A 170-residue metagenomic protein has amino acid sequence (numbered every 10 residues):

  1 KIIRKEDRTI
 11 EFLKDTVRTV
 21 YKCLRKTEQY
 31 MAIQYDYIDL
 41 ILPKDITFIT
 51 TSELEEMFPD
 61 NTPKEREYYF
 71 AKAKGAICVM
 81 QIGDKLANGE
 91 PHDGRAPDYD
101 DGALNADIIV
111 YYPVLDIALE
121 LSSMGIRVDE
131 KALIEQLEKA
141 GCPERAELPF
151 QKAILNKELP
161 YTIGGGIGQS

Functional and structural regions predicted by a protein language model:
D7-K14, Y161-I167: Short, conserved micro-motifs enriched in small and acidic residues
T9-K26: A conserved active-site cap/scaffold subdomain adjacent to cofactor or substrate pockets
L24-N61: Alpha-helical scaffold segments that mediate packing/assembly in large oligomeric complexes
S52-S170: A translation/RNA-centric and nucleic-acid-associated enzymatic feature enriched in Class II aminoacyl-tRNA synthetases
